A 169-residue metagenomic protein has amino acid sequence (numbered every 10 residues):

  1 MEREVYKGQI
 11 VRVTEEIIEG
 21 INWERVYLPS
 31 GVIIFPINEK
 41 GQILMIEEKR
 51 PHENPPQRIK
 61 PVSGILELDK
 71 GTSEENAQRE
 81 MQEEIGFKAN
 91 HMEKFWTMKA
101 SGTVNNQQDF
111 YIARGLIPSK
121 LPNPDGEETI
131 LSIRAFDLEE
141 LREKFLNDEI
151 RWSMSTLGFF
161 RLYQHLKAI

Functional and structural regions predicted by a protein language model:
E2-E39: Acidic, metal-coordinating catalytic segment for phosphate/diphosphate chemistry, firing primarily on the Nudix
E4-Q9, N54, T97-F110: Acidic pyrophosphate-coordinating catalytic loop
T14-G20, S101-K120: Active-site-adjacent beta-strand/loop module that shapes the phosphate/pyrophosphate-binding cleft
L28, V32-R79, E127: Conserved Nudix-box catalytic region and its N-terminal flanking loop in Nudix hydrolases and closely related
S30-V32, N106-Q108, L131: Change "...and in nucleic-acid phosphodiester-cleaving endonucleases..." to "...and in nucleic-acid processing enzymes
P36, M45, I112-A113, A135: Conserved hydrophobic "DFG−1" position in protein kinase catalytic cores
Q57, T103, G126-I169: Nudix hydrolase/Nudix homology domain
P61-W96, Y111, G126-T129, D137: The catalytic Nudix box helix
